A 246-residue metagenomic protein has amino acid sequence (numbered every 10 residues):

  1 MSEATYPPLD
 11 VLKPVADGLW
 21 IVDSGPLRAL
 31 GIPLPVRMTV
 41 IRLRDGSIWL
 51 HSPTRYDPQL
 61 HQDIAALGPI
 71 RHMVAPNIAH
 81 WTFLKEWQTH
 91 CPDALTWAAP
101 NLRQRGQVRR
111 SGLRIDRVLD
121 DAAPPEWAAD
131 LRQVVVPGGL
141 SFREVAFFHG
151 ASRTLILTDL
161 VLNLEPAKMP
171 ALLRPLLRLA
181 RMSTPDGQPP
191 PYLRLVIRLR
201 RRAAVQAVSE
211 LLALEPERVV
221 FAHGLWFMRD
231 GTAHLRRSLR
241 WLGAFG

Functional and structural regions predicted by a protein language model:
M1-P53, S111-L179, Q206-A207, A213: Catalytic core of the metallo-beta-lactamase
A16-D17, A29, T54-Y56, L67 (+4 more regions): Cap/insert and terminal regions of metallo-dependent hydrolase folds
P33, Y56, A75-A79: Generic, well-ordered alpha-helical segments
H51-S52, R71-I78, W97-A99, I156-D159 (+1 more regions): Active-site neighborhood of phospho(di)ester-bond hydrolases with catalytic His/Asp-centered motifs
D57-H61, W81-K85, R105, F142-E144 (+1 more regions): Short, well-ordered alpha-helical microsegments
H61-Q62, V208: Short hydrophobic/charged patches on amphipathic alpha-helices used for structural packing and interfaces
D63-E126: Active-site HxH/HxHxD metal-binding segment of metal-dependent hydrolases
H80, L162, W226: Short active-site segment of divalent metal-dependent hydrolases/proteases that encodes the spacing between
